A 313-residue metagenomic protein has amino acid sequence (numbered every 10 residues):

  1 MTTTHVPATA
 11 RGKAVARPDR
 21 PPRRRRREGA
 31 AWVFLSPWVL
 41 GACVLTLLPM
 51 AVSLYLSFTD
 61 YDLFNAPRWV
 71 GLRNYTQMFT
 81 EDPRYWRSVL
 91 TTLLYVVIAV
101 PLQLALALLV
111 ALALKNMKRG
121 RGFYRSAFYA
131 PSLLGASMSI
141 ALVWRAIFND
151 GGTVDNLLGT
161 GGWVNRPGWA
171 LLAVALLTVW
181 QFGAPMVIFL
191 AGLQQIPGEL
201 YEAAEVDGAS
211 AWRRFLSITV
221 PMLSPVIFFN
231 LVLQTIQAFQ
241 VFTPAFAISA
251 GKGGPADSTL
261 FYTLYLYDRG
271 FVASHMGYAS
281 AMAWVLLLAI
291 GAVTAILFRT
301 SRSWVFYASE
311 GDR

Functional and structural regions predicted by a protein language model:
M1-D19, D312-R313: Short, intrinsically disordered terminal tails adjacent to the first/last structured region
R20-R23, R27: Cytosolic juxtamembrane amphipathic/interface segments immediately preceding and feeding into a transmembrane helix
R27-R313: A structural signal for multi-pass alpha-helical bundles of membrane permease subunits that mediate small-molecule
